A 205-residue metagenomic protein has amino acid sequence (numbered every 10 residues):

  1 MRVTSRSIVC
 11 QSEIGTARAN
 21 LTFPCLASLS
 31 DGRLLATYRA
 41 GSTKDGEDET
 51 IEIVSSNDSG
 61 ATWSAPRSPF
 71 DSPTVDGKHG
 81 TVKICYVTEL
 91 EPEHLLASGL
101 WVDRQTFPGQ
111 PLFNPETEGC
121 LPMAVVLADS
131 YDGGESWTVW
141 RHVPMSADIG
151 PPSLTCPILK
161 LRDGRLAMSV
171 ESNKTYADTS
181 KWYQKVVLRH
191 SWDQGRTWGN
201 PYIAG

Functional and structural regions predicted by a protein language model:
M1-G205: Asp-box/BNR beta-propeller blade signature and adjacent active/binding-site loops in extracellular glycan-interacting
